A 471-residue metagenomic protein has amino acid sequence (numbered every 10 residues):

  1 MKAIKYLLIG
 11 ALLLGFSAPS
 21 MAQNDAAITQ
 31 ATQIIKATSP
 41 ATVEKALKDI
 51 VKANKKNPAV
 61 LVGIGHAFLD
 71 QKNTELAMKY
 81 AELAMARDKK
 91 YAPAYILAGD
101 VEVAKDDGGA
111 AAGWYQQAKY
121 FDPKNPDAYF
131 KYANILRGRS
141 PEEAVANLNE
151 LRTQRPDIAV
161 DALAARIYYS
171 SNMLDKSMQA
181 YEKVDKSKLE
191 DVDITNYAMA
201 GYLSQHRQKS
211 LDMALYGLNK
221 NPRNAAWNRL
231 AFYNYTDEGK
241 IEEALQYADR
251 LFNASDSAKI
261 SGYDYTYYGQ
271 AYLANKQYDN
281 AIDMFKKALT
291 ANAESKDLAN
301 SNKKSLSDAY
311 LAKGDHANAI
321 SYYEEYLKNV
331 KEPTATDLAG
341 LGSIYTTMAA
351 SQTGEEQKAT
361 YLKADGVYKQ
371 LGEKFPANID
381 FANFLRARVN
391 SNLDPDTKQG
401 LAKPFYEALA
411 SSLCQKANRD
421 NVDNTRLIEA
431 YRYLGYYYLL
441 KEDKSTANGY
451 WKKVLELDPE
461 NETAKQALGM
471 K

Functional and structural regions predicted by a protein language model:
K2-L8, L12-L440, T463-K471: Alpha-solenoid helical repeat scaffolds
K444-G469: Alpha-helical oligomerization segments
